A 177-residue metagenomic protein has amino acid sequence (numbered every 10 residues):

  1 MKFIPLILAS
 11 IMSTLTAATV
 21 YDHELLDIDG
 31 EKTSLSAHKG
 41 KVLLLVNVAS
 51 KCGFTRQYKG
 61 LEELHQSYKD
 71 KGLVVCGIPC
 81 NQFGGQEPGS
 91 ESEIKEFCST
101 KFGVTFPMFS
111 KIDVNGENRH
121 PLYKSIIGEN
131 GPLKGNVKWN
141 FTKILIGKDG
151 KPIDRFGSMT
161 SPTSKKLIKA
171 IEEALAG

Functional and structural regions predicted by a protein language model:
F3-T14: Sec-dependent N-terminal signal peptides
L15-S36, P121: N-terminal "domain-start" segment that seeds a small globular fold
V20-D22, S92-N140: Short, internal strand/loop/helix patches that form the active-site neighborhood or redox-interaction surface
K41-V42, K51, R56-P79, S99-F102: Conserved helix-turn-beta segment immediately C-terminal to the redox Cys motif in thioredoxin-like folds
G72-G89, T105-G116: Thiol-based oxidoreductase modules, predominantly thioredoxin-like and allied folds used for disulfide exchange
P121-K124, G128-G177: Thiol-/selenol-based redox modules, centered on thioredoxin-like and closely related oxidoreductase domains
